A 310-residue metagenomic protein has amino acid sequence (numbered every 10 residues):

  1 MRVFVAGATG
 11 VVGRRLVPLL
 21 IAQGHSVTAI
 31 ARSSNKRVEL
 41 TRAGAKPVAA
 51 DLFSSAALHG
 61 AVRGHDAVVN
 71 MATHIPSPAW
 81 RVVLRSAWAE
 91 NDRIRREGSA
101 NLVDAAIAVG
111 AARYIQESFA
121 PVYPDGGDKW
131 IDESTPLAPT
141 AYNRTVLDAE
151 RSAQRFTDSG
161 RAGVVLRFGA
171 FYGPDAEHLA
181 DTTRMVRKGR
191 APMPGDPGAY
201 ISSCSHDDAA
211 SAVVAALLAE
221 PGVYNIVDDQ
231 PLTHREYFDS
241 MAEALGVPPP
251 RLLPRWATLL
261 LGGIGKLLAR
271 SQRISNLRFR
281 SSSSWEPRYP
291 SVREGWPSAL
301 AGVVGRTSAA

Functional and structural regions predicted by a protein language model:
R2, R15, A210-G263, V304-A310: Mid/C-terminal beta-alpha module of Rossmann-like enzyme folds, strongest in SDR-family dehydrogenases/epimerases
V3-H25: N-terminal Rossmann NAD(P)H-binding glycine-rich loop of SDR-like oxidoreductase domains
R32-E97, N101, A105: NAD(P)H-binding glycine-rich loop region in Rossmannoid oxidoreductase-like domains and their noncatalytic homologs
V83-A141: Conserved Rossmann-fold NAD(P)-dependent oxidoreductase catalytic core, especially the SDR/UDP-sugar
S118-P121, R151-P174: Conserved beta-loop-beta element that borders a ligand/cofactor-binding pocket
T145-D148, P174-T183, M193-A215, G222: Substrate-positioning beta->alpha
R235-D239, L259-E286, P297: Conserved C-terminal active-site "lid" loop/helix of NAD(P)H-dependent oxidoreductases that clamps the redox cofactor
P290-A310: Amphipathic terminal alpha-helices
